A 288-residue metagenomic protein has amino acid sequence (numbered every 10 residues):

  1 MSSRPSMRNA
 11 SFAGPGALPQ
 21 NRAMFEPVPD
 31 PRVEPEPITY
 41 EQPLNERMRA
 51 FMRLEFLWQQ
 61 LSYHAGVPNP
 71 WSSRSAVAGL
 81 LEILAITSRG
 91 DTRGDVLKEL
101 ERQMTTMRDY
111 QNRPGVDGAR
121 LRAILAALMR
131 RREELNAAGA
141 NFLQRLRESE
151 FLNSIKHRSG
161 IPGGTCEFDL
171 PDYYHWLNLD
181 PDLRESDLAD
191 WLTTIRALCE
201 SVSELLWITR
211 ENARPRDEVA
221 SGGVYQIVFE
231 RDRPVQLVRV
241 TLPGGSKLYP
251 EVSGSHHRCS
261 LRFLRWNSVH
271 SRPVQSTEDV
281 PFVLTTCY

Functional and structural regions predicted by a protein language model:
S2-T39, P43: Eukaryotic low-complexity, non-globular regulatory regions
L18-V33, V96-Q103, P162-N178: Short, compositionally biased low-complexity segments
E34-K98: N-terminal ordered "arm"
Y40, N69, R93, P114-G118 (+2 more regions): Alpha-helical rod/repeat scaffolding segments in eukaryotic adaptors/tethers and long-chain four-helix cytokines
E46-R49, R53-F56, Q60, S75-A78 (+7 more regions): Charged, amphipathic alpha-helical oligomerization/scaffolding segments
S88-F151: Hydrophobic/aromatic-rich structural module bridging two neighboring secondary-structure elements via a short loop
E134-L237: Charged, well-structured binding/catalytic surfaces in domain cores that contact anionic ligands
P234-Y288: Extended, charged low-complexity segments that frequently continue into or abut oligomerization scaffolds
